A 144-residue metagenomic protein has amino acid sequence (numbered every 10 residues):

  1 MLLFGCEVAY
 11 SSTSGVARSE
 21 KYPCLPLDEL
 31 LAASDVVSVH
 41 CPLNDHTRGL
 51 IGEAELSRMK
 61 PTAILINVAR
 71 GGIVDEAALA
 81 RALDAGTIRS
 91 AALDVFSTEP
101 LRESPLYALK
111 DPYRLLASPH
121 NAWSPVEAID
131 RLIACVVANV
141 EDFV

Functional and structural regions predicted by a protein language model:
M1-P61: Rossmann-like dinucleotide/phosphate-binding beta-alpha-beta segment
N44, N67-V68: A generic structural signal for short
T62, V68-V144: Rossmann-like dinucleotide-binding domain for NAD(H)/NADP(H)
